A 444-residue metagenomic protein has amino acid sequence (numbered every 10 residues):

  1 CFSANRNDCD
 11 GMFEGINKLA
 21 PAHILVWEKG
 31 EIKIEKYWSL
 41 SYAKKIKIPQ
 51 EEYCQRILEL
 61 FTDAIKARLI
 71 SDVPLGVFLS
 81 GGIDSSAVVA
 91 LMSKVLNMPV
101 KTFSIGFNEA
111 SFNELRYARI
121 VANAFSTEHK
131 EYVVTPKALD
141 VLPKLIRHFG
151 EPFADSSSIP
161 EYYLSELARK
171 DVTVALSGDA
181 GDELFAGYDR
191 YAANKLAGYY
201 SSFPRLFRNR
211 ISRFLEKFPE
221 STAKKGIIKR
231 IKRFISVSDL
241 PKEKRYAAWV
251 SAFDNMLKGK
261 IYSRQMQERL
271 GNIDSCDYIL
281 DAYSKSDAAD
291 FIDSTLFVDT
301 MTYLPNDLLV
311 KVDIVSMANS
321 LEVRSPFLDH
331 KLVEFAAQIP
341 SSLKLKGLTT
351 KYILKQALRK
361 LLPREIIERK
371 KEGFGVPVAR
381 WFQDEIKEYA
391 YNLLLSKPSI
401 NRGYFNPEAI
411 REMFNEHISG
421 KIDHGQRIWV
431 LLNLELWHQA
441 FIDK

Functional and structural regions predicted by a protein language model:
C1-N5, V298-N306, R427-F441: Short, hydrophobic/amphipathic alpha-helical patches that form generic packing surfaces within helical domains
C1-S41, T62-K66, K94-V95, E161-E166 (+6 more regions): N-terminal glutamine amidotransferase
F13-N17, F153-A154, I292-D293: Short Gly/Pro-enriched turn/cap motifs at secondary-structure boundaries
I16-L19, A168, L309, D423: A short catalytic or substrate-binding loop motif that flags glycine-/basic-rich loops and adjacent residues that bind
W27-K29, S41-I273, F291, I314-L361 (+3 more regions): ATP-dependent adenylate-handling active sites, centered on carboxylate activation for C-N bond formation
W38, V134-P143, D274-D281, L308 (+2 more regions): Active-site-adjacent bridging/hinge elements
C276-D290, A337, G403-K421, F441: Short amphipathic alpha-helical segments and their helix-coil junctions
L362-H417, K421: PAPS-dependent sulfotransferase catalytic core
